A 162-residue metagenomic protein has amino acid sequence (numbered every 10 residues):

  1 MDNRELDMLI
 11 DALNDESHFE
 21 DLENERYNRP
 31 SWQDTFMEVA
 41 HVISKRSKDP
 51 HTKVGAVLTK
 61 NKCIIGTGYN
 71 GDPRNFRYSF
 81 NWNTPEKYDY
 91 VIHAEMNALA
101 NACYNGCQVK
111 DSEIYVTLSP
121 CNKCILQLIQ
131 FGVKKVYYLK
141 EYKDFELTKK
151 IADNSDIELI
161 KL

Functional and structural regions predicted by a protein language model:
D2-L162: Zinc-dependent deaminase catalytic domain
